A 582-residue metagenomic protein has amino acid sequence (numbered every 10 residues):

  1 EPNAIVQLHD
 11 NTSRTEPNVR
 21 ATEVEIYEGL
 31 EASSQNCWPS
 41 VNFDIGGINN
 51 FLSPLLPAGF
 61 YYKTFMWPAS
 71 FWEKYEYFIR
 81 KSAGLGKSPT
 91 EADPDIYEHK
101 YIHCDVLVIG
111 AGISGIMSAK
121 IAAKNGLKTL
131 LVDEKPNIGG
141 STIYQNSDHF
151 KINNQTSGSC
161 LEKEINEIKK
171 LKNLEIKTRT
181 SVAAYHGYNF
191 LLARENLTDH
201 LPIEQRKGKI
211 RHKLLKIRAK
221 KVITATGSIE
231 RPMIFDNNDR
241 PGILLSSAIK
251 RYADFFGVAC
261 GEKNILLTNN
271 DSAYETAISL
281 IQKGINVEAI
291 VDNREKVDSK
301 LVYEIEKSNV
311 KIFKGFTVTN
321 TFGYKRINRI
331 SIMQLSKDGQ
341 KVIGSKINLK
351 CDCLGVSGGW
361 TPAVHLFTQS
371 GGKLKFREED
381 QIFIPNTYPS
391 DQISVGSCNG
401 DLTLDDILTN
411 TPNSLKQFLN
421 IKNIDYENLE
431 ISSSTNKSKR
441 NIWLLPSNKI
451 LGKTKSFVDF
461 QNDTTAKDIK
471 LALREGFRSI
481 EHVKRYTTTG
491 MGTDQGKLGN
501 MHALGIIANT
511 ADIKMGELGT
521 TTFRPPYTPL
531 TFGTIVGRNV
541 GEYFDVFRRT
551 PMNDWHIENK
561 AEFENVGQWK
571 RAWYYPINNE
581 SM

Functional and structural regions predicted by a protein language model:
E1-D554: Residues forming the flavin
D545-M582: N- or domain-start disorder-to-order transition segments that initiate the globular core
